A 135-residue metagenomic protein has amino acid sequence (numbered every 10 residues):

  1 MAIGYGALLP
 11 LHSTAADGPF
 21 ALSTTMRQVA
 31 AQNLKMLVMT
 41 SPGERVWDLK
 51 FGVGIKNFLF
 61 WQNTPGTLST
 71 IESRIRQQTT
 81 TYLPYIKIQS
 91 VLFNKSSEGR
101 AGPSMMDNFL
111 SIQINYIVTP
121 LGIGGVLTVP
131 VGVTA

Functional and structural regions predicted by a protein language model:
M1-S73, Q77, Q89-S90, N94-A135: Immediate N-terminus of the mature polypeptide
Y82-Y85: Amphipathic, hydrophobic secondary-structure cores in small proteins
